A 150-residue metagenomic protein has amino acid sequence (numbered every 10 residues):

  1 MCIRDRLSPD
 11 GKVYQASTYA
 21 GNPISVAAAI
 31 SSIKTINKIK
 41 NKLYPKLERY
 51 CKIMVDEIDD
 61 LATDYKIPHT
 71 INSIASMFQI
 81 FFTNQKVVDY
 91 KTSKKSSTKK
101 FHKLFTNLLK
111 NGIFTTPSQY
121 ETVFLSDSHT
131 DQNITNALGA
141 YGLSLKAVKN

Functional and structural regions predicted by a protein language model:
R4-N150: Conserved N-terminal phosphate-binding loop of PLP-dependent enzymes in the Aspartate aminotransferase
